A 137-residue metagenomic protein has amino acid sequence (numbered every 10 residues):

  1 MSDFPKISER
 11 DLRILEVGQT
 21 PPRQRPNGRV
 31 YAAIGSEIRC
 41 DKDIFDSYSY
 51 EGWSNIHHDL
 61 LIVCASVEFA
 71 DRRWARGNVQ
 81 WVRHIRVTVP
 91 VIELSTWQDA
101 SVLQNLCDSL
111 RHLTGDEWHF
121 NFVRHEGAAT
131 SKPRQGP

Functional and structural regions predicted by a protein language model:
M1-P137: RNA-binding accessory domains that recognize and position tRNA/RNA substrates
